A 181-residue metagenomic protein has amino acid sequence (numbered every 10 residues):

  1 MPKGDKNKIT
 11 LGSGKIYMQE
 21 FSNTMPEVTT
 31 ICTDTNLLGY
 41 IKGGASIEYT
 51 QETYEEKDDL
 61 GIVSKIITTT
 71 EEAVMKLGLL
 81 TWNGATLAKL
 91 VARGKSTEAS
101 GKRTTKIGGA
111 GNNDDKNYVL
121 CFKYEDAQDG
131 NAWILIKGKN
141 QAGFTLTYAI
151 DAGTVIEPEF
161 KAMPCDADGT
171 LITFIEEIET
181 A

Functional and structural regions predicted by a protein language model:
M1-L87, G138-V155: Solvent-exposed edge beta-strands and adjacent loop segments that serve as assembly or binding interfaces
M1-P2, W82-G108: Charged, amphipathic alpha-helical segments
V28-T33, G61, A99-A110: Surface-exposed ligand/attachment interfaces on beta-rich extracellular proteins
A45, M75, L120, W133 (+1 more regions): A broad, low-specificity signal marking well-ordered, structured residues that form hydrophobic/aromatic
D58, D126, C165-D166: Acidic surface patches and DE-rich sequence motifs
G78-W82, E125, K161-M163: Solvent-exposed residues in well-ordered beta-strands and their adjoining turns, especially edge/terminal strands
S100-L146: Acidic-leaning, charged glycine-interspersed low-complexity segments
G130-A181: Mixed-charge, glycine-accented linear interaction segment located at domain edges/termini
